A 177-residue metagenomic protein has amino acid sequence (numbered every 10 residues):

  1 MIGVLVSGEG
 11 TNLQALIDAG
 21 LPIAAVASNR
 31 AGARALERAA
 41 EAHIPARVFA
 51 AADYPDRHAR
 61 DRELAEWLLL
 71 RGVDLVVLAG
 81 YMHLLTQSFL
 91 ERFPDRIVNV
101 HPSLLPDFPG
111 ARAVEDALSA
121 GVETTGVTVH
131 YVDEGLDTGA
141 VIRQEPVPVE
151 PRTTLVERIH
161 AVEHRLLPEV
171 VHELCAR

Functional and structural regions predicted by a protein language model:
M1-R34, R38: N-terminal Rossmann-like dinucleotide-binding module
G8, A39, V76, V129 (+1 more regions): A residue-level signal for conserved active-site and pocket-lining positions in enzyme catalytic cores
A19-L21, N29, A79-R177: Donor/substrate-binding cores of folate-linked one-carbon enzymes
S28-N29, A52-D53, R57, D61 (+1 more regions): N-terminal glycine-rich "phosphate-gripper" loop used for MgATP/nucleotide binding and carboxylate activation
P45, D74, E123: Residue-level detector of anion-binding/catalytic polar loops
R47-A52, V100: Short beta->alpha connector loops at strand-helix junctions that form conserved, small/polar/Pro-enriched
